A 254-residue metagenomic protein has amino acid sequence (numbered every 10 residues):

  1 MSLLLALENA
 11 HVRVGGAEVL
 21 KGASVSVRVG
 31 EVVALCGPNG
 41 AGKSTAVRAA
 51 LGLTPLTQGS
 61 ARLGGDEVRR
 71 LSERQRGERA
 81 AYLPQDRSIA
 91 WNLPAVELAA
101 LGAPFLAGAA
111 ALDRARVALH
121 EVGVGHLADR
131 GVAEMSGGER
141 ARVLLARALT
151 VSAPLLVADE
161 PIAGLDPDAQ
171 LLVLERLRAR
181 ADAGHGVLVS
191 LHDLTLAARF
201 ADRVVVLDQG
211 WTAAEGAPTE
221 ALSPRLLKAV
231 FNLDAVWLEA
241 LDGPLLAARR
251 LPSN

Functional and structural regions predicted by a protein language model:
C36-P38: The feature captures the beta-strand-to-loop junction immediately N-terminal to the Walker
L51: Helix-to-loop junction immediately C-terminal to a conserved catalytic motif
G59-E67: Conserved ABC transporter NBD signature motif
L112-L127: Conserved ABC ATPase "signature" region
G131-M135, E139: Conserved ABC ATPase signature
L156-E160: Catalytic Walker B motif of ABC-type/P-loop ATPase nucleotide-binding domains
